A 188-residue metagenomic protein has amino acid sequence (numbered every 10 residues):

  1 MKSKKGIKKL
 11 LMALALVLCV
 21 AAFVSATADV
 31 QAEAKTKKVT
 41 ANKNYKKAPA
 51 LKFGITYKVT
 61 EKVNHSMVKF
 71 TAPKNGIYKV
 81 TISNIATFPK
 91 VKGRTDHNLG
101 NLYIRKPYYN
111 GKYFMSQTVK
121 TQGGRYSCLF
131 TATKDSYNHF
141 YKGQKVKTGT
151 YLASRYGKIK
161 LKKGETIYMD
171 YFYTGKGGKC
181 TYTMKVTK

Functional and structural regions predicted by a protein language model:
K2-V30: Sec-dependent N-terminal signal peptides of Gram-positive bacterial secreted proteins and lipoproteins
D29-K69, N75-G76, T187: Non-catalytic extracellular/lumenal accessory regions of secreted precursors
S66-V68, V91-G93, N98-G100, N138-G157 (+1 more regions): Edge beta-strands of jelly-roll/beta-sandwich modules across compartments, strongly enriched in secreted/luminal
T71-T81, G164-T166: Extended extracellular/luminal ectodomain segments enriched in beta-structured repeat modules
Y78-T87, Y171: A short beta-strand element within beta-rich, extracytoplasmic domains of secreted/secretory-pathway proteins
P89-Y113, Q117: Short, surface-exposed beta-strand/strand-loop-strand elements in extracellular ectodomains
Y113-Y137, Y141-G143: Solvent-exposed serine/threonine-rich low-complexity stretches and specific carbohydrate-binding patches
I159-K163: Surface-exposed, short loops/turns at beta-strand junctions within beta-sandwich domains
